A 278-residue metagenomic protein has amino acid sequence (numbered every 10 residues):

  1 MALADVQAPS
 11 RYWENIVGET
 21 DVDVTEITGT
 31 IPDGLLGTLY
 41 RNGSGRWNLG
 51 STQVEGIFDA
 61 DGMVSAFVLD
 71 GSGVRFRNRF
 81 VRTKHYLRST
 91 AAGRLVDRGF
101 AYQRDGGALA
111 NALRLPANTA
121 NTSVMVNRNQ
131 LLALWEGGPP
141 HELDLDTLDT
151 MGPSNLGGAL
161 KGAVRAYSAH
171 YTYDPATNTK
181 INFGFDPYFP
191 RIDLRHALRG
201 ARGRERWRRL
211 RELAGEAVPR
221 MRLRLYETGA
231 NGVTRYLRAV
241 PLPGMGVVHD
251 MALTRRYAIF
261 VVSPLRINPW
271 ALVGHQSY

Functional and structural regions predicted by a protein language model:
M1-Y278: Beta-propeller domains
